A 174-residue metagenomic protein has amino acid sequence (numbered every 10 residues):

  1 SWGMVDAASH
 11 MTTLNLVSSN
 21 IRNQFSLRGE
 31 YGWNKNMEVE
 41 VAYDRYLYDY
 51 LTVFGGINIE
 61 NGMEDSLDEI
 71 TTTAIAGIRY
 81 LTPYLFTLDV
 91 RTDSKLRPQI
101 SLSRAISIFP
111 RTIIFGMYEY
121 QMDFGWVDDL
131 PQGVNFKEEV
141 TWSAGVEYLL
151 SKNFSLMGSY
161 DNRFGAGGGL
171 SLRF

Functional and structural regions predicted by a protein language model:
S1-N34, N135-F136, V140-W142, E147 (+1 more regions): Outer-membrane beta-barrel initiation region
M4-A8, V90, G158: Short, hydrophobic beta-strand segments that form beta-sheet elements in well-ordered domains
T13, M37-E38, P98-S101: Short, surface-exposed coil-to-beta transition loops
R22-Q24, Y46-V53, Y84-L85: Short helix C-cap/helix-to-loop transition motifs enriched in small/turn-promoting residues
N23, Y43-R45, R104, T112: Polar/charged side chains located within well-ordered beta-strands of beta-rich proteins
G29-E64: A glycine-rich, hydrophobic loop/mini-helix early in the fold
W33, T71, I75-S155, N162 (+1 more regions): Outer-membrane beta-barrel transmembrane domain signature
